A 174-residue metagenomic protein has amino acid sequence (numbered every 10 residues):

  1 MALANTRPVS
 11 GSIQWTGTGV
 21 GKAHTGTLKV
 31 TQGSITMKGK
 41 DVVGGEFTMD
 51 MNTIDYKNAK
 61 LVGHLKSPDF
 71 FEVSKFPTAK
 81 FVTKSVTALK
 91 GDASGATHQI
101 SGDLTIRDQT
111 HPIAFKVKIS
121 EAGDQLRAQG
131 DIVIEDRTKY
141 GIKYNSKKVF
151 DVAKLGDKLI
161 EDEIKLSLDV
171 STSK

Functional and structural regions predicted by a protein language model:
M1-K174: Low-complexity, acidic/polar, glycine-enriched regions of mature
